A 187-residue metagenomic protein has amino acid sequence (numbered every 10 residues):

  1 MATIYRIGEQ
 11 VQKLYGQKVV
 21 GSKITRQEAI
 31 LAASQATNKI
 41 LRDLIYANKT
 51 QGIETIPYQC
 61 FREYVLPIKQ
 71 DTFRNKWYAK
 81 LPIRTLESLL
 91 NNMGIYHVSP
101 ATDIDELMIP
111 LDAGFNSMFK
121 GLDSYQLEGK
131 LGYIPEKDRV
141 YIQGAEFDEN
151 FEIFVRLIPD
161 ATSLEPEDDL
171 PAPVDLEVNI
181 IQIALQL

Functional and structural regions predicted by a protein language model:
M1-L187: Glycine-enriched, solvent-exposed interface loops adjoining structured elements
